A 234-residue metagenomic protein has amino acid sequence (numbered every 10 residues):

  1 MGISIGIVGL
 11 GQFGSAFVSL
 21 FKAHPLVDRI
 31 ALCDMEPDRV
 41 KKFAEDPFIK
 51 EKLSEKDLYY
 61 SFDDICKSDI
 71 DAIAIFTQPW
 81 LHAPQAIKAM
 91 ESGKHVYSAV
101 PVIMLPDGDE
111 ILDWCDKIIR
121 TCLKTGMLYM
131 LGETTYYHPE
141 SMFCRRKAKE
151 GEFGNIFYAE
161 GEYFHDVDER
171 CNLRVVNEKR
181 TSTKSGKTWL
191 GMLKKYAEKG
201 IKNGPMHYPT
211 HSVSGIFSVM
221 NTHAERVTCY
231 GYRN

Functional and structural regions predicted by a protein language model:
M1-K50: N-terminal Rossmann-like dinucleotide-binding module
H24, D46, S68, H138 (+1 more regions): Acidic-histidine catalytic/liganding microenvironments
I30, K56, D71, F157: Conserved acidic residues
F43-L53, E110, I118-C122: Short, conserved SAM-binding/catalytic segment of Class I S-adenosyl-L-methionine-dependent methyltransferases
E55-S68: Short acidic low-complexity segments
D71-A72, Q78-P79, A83-E133, G151: Beta-strand-loop-alpha-helix segment that lines the small-molecule cofactor/substrate pocket of alpha/beta enzymes
T125-L128, T135-N234: Predominantly a Rossmann-like dinucleotide-binding segment in NAD(P)-dependent oxidoreductases
